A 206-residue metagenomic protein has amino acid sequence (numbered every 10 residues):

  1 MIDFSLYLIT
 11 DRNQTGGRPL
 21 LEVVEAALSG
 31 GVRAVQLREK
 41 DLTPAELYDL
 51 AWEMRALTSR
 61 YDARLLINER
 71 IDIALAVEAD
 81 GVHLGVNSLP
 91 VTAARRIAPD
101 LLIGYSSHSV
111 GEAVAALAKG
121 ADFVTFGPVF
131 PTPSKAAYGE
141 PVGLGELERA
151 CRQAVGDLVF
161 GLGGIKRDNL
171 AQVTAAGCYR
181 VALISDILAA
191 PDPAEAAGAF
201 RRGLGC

Functional and structural regions predicted by a protein language model:
M1-V91, R96-D122, R149, V155-V159 (+2 more regions): Conserved N-terminal beta1-alpha1 strand-loop-helix module at the mouth
L37, A74, F130-A136: A short acidic, helix-capping loop that chelates divalent metal ions and anchors anionic groups
D72, G145, A182: Active-site phosphate/pyrophosphate-handling residues
K135-A150: Substrate-recognition "cap/lid" segment bordering the active-site pocket of phosphatases
A137, V173-T174: Residue-level detector of alpha-helical segments with a strong bias toward transmembrane helices and their helix-loop
G163-G164, G177: A short glycine-leucine-enriched loop at secondary-structure breakpoints that most characteristically corresponds
T174-D186: Short, electropositive alpha-helical surface patch
